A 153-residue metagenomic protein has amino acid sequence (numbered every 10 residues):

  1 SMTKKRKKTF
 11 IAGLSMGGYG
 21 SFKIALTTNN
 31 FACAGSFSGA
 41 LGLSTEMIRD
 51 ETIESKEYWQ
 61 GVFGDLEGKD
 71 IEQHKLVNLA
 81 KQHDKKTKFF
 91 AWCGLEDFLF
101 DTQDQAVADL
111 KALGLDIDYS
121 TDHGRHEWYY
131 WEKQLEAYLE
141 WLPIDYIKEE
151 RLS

Functional and structural regions predicted by a protein language model:
S1-S153: Non-catalytic cap/lid and distal C-terminal segments of serine-dependent acyl enzymes
